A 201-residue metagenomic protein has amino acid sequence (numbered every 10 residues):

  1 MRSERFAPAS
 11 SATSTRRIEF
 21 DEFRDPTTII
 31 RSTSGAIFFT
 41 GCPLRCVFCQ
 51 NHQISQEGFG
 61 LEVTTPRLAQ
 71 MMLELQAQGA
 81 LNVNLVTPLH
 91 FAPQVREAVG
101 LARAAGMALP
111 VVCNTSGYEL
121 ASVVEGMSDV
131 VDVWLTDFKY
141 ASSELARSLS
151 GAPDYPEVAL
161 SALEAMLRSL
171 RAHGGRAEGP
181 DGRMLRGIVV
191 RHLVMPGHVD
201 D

Functional and structural regions predicted by a protein language model:
M1-R5: Cys/His-rich short segments
F6-D129, V133, S142-S143, A177 (+1 more regions): Conserved Radical SAM active-site core
V63, H90, S150-V158: Alpha-helix N-cap and loop-to-helix initiation/capping positions
S116, K139-A141, L193-M195: Histidine- and/or cysteine-centered catalytic micro-motif in compact active-site loops
K139-E144, S161: Histidine/lysine/aspartate-rich catalytic loop segments that bind and position anionic ligands
S150-A152, L163-D201: Conserved strand-turn element in the central/C-terminal portion of the radical SAM core barrel that lines
